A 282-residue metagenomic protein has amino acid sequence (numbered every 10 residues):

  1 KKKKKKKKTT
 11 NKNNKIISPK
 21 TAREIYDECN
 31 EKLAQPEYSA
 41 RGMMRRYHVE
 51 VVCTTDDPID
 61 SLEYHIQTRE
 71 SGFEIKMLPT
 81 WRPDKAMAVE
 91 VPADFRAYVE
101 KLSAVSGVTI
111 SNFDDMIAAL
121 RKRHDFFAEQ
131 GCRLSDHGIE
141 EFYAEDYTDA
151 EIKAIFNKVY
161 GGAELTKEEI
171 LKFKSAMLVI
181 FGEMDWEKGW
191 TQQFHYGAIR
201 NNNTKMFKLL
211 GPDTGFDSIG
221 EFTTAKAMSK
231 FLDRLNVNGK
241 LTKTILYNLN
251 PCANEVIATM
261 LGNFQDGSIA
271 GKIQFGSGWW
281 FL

Functional and structural regions predicted by a protein language model:
K1-K188, K240-A258, G262-L282: Metal-cofactor-binding active-site regions of metalloenzymes
T191-N201: Histidine-centered catalytic micro-motifs
N201-T204, N254-E255: Flexible glycine/acidic-rich beta-alpha junction loops that bind and position SAM and/or redox cofactors in anaerobic
F207-G215: Short glycine/proline- and charge-enriched loop/turn segments that cap or connect secondary-structure elements
G215-E221, G278-F281: Short, contiguous acidic/charged loop-to-helix segments that flank catalytic cores in large enzymes
E221-M228: Divalent-cation-assisted or electrostatically stabilized phosphate/pyrophosphate-binding catalytic cores
F231-V237: Short, basic/hydrophobic alpha-helical segments
